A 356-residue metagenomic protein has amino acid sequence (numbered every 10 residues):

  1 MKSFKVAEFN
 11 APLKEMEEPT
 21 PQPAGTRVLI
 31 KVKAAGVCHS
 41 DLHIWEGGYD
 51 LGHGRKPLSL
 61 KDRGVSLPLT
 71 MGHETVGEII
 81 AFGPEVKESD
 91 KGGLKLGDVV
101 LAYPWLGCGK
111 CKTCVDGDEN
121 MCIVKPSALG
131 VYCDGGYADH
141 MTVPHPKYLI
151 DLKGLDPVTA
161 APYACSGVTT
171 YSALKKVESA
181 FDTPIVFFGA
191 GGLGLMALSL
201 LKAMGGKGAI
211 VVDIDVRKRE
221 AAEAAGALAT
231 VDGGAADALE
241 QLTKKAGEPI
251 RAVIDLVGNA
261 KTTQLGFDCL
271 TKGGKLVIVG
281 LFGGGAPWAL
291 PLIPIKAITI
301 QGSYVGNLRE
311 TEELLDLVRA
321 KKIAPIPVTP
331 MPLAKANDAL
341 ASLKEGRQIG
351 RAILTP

Functional and structural regions predicted by a protein language model:
P21-A35, D50-K112, K153-L155: Glycine-rich beta-strand-centered segment in the early N-terminal region that forms part of a ligand/cofactor-binding
L58-H73, L106-F188: NAD(P)H dinucleotide-binding glycine-rich loop of Rossmann-like/cofactor-binding domains, especially the beta1-alpha1
G97, D182, A227, P249-I250 (+2 more regions): Local beta-strand N-terminus motif with an aromatic residue
D139, Y148, K153-A236, E240-Q241: Mid-domain Rossmann-like dinucleotide-binding core that forms the NAD(H)/NADP(H) cofactor-binding site
K176-F181, F187, I214, R219-T299: Glycine-rich cofactor phosphate-binding loops and adjacent beta1-alpha1 units of small-molecule cofactor enzyme domains
V216, Q264, L308-P356: C-terminal hydrophobic helical "lid"/dimerization subdomain of Rossmann-like NAD(P)H-dependent oxidoreductases
K275-V277, W288-P327: Rossmann-fold dehydrogenase core element
